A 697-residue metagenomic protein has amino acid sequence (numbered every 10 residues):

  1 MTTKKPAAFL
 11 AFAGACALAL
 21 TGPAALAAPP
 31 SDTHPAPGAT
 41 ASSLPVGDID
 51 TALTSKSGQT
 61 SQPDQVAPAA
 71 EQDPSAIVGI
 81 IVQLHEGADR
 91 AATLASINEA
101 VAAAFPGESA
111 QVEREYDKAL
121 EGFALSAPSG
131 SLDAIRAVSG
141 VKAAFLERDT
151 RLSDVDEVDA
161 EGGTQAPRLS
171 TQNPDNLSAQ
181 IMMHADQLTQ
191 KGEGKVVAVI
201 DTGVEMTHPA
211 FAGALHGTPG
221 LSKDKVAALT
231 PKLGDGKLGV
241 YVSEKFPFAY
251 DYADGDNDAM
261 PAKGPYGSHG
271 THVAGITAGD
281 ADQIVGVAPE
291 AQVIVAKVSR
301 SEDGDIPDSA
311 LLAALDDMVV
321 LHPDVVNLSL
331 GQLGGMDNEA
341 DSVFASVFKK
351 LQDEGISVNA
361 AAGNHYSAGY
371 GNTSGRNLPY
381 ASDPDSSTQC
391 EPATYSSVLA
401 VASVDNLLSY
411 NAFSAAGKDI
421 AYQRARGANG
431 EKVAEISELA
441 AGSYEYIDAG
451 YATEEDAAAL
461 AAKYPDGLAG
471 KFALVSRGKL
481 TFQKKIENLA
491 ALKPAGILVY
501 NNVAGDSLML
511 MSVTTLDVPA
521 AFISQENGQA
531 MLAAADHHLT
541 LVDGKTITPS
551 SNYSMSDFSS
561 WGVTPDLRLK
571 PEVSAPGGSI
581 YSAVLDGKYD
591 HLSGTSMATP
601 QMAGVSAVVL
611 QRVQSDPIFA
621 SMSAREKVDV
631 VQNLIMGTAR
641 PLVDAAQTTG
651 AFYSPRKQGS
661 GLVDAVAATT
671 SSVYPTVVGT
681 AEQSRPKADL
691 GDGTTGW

Functional and structural regions predicted by a protein language model:
M1-P29: Secretory targeting and sorting signals
L26-A27, E99-V196, A210-G213, G217 (+1 more regions): Autoinhibitory propeptides
P29-V155: Inhibitory N-terminal propeptides of secreted protease zymogens
A185-P307, L321-D324, Q352-G355, A368-Y370 (+5 more regions): Subtilisin-like serine protease catalytic core
P209-A212, H216-T218, G234, N364-P571 (+2 more regions): Structured lumen-facing ectodomains of secretory-pathway proteins
A274-T277, I294-R300, D324, G478 (+2 more regions): Hydrolase catalytic cores
L315-N338, A361-A362, G470-R477: Short acidic, glycine-rich surface-loop motifs adjacent to enzyme active sites
G363, A381, S654-W697: Secreted peptidase-domain scaffold signal
